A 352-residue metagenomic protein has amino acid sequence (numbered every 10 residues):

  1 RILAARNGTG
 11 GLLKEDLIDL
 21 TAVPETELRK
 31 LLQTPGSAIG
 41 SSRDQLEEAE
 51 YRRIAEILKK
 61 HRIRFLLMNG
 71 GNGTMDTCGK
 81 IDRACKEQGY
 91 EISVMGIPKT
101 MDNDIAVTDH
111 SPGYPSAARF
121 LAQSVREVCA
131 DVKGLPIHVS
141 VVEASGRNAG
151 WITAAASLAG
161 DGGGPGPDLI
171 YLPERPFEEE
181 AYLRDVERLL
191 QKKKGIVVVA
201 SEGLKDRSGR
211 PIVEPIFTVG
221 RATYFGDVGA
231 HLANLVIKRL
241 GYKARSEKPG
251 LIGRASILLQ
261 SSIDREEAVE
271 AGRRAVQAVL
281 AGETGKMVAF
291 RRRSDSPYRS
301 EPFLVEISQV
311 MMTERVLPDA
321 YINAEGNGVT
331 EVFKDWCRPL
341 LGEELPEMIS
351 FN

Functional and structural regions predicted by a protein language model:
I2, M68-G70, D76-E91, M95 (+1 more regions): Accessory alpha-helical/coil subdomains and C-terminal extensions that flank or cap enzyme catalytic cores
A5-G11, R43-D44, G71-N72, K80 (+5 more regions): Short, ordered loop/turn segments at secondary-structure junctions
G11-L12, M75-D76, N103-D104, N148-G150 (+4 more regions): Flexible loop/turn segments at secondary-structure boundaries
L12-R64, G73-M75, P112-P115, R119 (+1 more regions): Glycine-rich oxoanion-binding loops at beta->alpha junctions
K30-S41, K99-D109, G134-H138, E214-P215: Gly-rich Lys/Arg/Thr-decorated short loops/hinges at beta-loop-alpha junctions or inter-strand turns that position
Q33, Q45-R52, K60, M75 (+11 more regions): Electropositive phosphate-/nucleotide-binding environments in soluble metabolic enzymes
P211-N352: C-terminal non-catalytic interaction/assembly regions of soluble proteins
